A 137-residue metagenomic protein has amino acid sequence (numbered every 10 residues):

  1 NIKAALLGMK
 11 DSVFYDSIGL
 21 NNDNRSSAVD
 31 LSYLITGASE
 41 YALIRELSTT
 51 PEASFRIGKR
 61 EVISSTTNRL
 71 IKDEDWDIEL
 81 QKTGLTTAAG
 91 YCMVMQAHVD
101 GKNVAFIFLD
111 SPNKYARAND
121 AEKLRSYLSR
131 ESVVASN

Functional and structural regions predicted by a protein language model:
N1-N137: Penicillin-recognizing serine hydrolase domain
